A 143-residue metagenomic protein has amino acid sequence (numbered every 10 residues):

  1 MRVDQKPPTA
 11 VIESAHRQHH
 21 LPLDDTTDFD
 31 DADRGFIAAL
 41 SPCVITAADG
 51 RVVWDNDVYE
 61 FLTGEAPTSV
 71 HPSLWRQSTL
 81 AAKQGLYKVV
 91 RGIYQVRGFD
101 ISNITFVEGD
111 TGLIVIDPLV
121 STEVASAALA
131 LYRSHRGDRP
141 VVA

Functional and structural regions predicted by a protein language model:
M1-K83: N-terminal pre-domain segments of enzymes
T79-P140: Conserved beta-strand hairpin/beta-sheet module of binuclear metal-dependent hydrolase folds, prominently
